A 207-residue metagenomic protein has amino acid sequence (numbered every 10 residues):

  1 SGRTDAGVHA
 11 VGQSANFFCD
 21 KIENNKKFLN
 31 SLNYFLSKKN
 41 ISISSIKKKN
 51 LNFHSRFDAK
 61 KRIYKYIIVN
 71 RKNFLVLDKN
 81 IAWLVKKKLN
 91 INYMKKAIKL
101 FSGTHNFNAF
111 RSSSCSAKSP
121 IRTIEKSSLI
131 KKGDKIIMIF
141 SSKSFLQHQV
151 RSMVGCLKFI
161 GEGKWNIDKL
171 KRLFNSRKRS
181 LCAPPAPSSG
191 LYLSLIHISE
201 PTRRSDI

Functional and structural regions predicted by a protein language model:
S1-S199: Structured-RNA-binding interfaces characteristic of tRNA pseudouridine synthases
H197-I207: Single conserved hydrophobic/aromatic residue that forms the stacking wall/gate of nucleotide- or nucleobase-binding
